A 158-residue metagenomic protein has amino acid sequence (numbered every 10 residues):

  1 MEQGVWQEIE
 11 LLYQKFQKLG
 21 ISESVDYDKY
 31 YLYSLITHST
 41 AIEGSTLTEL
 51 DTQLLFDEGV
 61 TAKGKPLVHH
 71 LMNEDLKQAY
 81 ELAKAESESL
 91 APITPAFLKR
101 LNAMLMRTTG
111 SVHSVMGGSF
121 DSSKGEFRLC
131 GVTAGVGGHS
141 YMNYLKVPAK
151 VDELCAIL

Functional and structural regions predicted by a protein language model:
M1-L158: FIC/Doc superfamily catalytic core
